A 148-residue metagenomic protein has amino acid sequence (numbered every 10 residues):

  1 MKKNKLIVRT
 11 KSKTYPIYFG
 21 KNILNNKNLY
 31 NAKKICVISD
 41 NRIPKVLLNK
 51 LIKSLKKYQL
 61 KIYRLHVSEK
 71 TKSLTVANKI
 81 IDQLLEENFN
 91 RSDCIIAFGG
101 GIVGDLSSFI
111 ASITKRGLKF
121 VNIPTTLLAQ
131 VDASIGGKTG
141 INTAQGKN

Functional and structural regions predicted by a protein language model:
M1-C94: ATP/NTP phosphate-donor binding region
R9, F109, T114-N148: A glycine/threonine-rich phosphate-anchoring loop and its flanking beta-alpha core in nucleotide/phosphate-binding
V46-L47, D105-L106, Q130: Phosphate- and divalent-cation-binding pockets in alpha/beta enzyme and binding domains that engage nucleotide-derived
A77-Q83, G100, I113, L128-V131: Hydrophobic, well-ordered secondary-structure scaffolds
D93-S112: Glycine/serine-rich anion-binding loops at beta->alpha junctions that coordinate negatively charged ligand groups
